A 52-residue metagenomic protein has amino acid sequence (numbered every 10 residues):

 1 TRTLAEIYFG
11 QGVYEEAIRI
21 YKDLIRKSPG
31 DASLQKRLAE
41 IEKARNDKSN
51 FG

Functional and structural regions predicted by a protein language model:
K43-G52: Alpha-helical linker/edge segments of TPR/alpha-solenoid repeat scaffolds and analogous pre-/post-domain helices
